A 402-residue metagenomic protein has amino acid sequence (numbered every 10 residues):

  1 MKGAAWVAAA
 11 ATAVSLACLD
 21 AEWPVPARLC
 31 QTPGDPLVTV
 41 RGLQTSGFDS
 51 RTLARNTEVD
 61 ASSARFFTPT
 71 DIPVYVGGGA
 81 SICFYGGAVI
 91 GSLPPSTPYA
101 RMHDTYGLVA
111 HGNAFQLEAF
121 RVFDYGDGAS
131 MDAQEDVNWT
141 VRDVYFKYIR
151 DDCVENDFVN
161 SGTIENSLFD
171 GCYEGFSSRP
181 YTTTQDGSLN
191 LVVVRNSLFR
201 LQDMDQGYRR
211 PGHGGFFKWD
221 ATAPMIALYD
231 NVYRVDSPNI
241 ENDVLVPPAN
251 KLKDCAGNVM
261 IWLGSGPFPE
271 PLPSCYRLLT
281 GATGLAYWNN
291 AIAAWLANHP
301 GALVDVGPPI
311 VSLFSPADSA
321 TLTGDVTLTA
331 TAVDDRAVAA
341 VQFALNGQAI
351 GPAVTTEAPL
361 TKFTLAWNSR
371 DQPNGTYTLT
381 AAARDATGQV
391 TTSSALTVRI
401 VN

Functional and structural regions predicted by a protein language model:
M1-V7: Bacterial N-terminal signal peptides that target proteins for export
A5, A17, V159, D236 (+3 more regions): Residue-level marker of positions within ordered structural domains that often coincide with functionally constrained
A8-S15: Bacterial N-terminal signal peptides
A11, G42-Q44, Q342: N-terminal regions of proteins, emphasizing targeting and processing segments when present
C18-V304: Extracellular beta-rich repeat passengers
V306-N402: Long, low-complexity serine/threonine/glycine- and acidic-rich segments characteristic of extracellular
